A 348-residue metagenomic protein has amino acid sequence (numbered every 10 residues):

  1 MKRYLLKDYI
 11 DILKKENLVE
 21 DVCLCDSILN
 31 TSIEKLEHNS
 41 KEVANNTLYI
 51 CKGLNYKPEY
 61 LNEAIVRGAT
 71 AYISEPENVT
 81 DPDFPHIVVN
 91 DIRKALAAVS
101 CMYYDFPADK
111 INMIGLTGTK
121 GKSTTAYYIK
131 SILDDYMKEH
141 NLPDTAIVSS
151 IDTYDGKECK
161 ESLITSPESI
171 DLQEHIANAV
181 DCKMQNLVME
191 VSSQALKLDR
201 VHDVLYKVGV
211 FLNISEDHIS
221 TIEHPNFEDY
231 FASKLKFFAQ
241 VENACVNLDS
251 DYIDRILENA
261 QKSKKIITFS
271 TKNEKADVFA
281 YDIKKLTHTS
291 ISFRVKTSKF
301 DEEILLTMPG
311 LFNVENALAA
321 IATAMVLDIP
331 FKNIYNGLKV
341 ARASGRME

Functional and structural regions predicted by a protein language model:
M1-A98, Y281-D282, L305, P309 (+2 more regions): N-terminal leader/targeting and accessory segments in enzymes
E37-S40, C101-P107, R346-E348: A short, basic/flexible loop-to-alpha-helix module at the beginning of a structural domain
T70-T80, S149-D152, L248-Y252, T271-K272: Short, polar loop motifs at secondary-structure junctions
E77-N78, D91-K94, N213-D217, S270-E274: Short, acidic/turn-prone active-site loops that include or flank metal/cofactor- and phosphate-binding residues
D81-D91, K160-L163, K207, K262-T268 (+1 more regions): Active-site regions of enzymes building and remodeling cell-envelope glycoconjugates
L96-A244, L248, Y252-K265, L318 (+1 more regions): Phosphate-binding loop of NTP-binding sites
S169, E223-F231, E258, K262-E348: Adenine nucleotide phosphate-binding catalytic loops in nucleotide-utilizing enzymes
